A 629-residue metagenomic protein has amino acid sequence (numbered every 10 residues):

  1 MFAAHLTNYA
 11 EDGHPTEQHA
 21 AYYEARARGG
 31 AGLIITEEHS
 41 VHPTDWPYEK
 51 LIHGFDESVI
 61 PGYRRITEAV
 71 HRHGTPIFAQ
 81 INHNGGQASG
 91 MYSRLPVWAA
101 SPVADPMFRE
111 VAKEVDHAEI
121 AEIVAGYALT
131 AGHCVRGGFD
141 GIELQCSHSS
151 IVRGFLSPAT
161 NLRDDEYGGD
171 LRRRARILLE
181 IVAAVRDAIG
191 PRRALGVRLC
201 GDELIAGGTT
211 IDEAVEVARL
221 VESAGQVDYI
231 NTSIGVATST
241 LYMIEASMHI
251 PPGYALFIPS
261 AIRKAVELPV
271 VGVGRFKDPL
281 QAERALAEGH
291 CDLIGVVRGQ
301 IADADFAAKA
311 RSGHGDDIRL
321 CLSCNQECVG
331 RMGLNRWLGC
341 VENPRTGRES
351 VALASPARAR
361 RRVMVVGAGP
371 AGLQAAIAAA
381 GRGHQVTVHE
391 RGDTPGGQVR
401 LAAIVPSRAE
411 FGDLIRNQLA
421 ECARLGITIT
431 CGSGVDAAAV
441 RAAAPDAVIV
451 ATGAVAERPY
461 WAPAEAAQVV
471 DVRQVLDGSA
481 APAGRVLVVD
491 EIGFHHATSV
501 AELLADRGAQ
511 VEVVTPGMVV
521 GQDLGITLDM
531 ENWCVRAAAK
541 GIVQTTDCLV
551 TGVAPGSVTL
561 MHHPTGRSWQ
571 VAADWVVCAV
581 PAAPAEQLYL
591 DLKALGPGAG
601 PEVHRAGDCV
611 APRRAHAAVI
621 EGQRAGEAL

Functional and structural regions predicted by a protein language model:
M1-V366, P370, A375-G381, Q385-V386 (+1 more regions): Flavin-dependent oxidoreductase catalytic cores
G32, D140, D228, D292 (+3 more regions): Conserved acidic residues
G169-D170, G347-A357, G412-D413, Q474-P482 (+2 more regions): Surface-exposed acidic, glycine/proline-enriched linker/cap segments that occur as 15-30-residue helix-coil
Y242-M248, D292, V399-S407, Q522 (+1 more regions): Short beta-alpha connecting loops at secondary-structure transitions that line or flank enzyme active sites
R361-H389, P395, T430-A444, A451-G525 (+2 more regions): Rossmann-like dinucleotide/flavin-binding elements
G397-A443, L524-T551, G556-S557: N-terminal Rossmann-like dinucleotide/flavin-binding domain of flavoprotein oxidoreductases that bind FAD/FMN
V558-H562: SH3/SH3-like beta-barrel fold
